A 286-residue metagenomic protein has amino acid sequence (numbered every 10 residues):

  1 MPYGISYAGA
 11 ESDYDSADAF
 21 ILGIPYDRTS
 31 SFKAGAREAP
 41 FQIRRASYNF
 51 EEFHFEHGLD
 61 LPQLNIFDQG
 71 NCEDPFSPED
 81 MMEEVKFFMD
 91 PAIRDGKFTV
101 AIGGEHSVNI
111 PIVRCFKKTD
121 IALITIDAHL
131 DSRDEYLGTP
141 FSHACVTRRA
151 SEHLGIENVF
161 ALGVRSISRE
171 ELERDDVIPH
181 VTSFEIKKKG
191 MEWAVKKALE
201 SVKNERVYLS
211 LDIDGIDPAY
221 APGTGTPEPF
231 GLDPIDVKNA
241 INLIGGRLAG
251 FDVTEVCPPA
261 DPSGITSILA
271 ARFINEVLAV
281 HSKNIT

Functional and structural regions predicted by a protein language model:
M1-T286: Conserved alpha-helical scaffold segments that buttress catalytic/binding sites
